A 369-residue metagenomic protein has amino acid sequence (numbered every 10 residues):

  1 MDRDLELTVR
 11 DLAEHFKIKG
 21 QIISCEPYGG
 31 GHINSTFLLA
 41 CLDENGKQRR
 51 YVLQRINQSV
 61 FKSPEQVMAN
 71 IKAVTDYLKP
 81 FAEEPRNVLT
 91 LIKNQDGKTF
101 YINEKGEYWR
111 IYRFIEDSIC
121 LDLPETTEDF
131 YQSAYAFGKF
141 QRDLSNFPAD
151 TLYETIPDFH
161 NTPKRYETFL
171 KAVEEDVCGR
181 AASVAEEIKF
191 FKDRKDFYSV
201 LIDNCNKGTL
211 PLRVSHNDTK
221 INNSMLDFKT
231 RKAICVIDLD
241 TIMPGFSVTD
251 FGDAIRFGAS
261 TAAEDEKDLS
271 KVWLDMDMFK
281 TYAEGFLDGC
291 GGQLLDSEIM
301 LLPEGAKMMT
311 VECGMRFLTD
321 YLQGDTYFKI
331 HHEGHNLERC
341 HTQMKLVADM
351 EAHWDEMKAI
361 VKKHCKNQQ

Functional and structural regions predicted by a protein language model:
M1-E26: Juxta-kinase regulatory segment immediately upstream of eukaryotic protein kinase catalytic domains
C25-Y28, H32-L42, Q48-E167, S247 (+3 more regions): Conserved ATP-binding subdomain of kinase catalytic cores across diverse folds
E26, G30, R55, F61-E65 (+7 more regions): ATP-dependent phospho-/nucleotidyl transfer catalytic cores
Y51, N87, R110, R213 (+2 more regions): Protein kinase-like catalytic core scaffold
R113, G285-A306: Hydrophobic alpha-helical bundle architecture
N222-A263: Catalytic activation segment of kinase domains across protein kinase-like and atypical kinase folds
V248-G292, M308-Y327: Active-site activation/catalytic loop segments of kinase-like enzymes and analogous catalytic loops in related
M350-W354: Long, compositionally biased intrinsically disordered regions
